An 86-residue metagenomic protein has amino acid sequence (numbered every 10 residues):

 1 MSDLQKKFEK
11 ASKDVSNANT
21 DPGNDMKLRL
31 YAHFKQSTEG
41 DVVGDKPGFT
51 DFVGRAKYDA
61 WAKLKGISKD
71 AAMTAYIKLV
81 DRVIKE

Functional and structural regions predicted by a protein language model:
M1-E86: A charge-rich, low-complexity, intrinsically flexible signal that marks solvent-exposed coils, linkers, repeats
